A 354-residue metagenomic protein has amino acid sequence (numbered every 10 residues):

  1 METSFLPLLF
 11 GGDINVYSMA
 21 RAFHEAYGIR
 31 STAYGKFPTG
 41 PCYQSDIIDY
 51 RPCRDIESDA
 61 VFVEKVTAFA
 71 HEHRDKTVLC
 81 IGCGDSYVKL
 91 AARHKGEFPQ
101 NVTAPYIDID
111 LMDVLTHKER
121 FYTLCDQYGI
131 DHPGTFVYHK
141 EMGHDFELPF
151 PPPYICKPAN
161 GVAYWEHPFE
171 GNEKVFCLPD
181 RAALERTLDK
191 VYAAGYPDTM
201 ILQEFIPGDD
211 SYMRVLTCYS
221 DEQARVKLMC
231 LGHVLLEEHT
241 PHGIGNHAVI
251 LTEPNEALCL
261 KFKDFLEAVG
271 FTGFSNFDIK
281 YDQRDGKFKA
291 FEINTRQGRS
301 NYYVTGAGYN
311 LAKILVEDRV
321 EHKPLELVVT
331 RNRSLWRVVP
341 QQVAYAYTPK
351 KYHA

Functional and structural regions predicted by a protein language model:
M1-I107, E141-F146: ATP-binding N-terminal substructure of ATP-dependent carboxylate-amine bond-forming enzymes
V114-M200, E222-Q223: Active-site nucleotide/adenylate-binding loops and adjacent lid/helix of ATP-dependent enzymes
L178-E238, E253-P254, L260, Y281 (+1 more regions): Phosphate-binding site of ATP-dependent enzymes
I201, F274-N276, L325-T330: Flexible, glycine/charged-enriched surface loops at secondary-structure junctions
L235-H247, N294-G308: Glycine-rich phosphate/pyrophosphate-binding beta-alpha loops
L266-Y302: Conserved metal-phosphate-binding beta-hairpin within the catalytic cores of diverse ATP-dependent phosphoryl-transfer
K313, E317-A354: Peripheral (often C-terminal) accessory segments that flank ATP-dependent C-N-forming ligase machineries
